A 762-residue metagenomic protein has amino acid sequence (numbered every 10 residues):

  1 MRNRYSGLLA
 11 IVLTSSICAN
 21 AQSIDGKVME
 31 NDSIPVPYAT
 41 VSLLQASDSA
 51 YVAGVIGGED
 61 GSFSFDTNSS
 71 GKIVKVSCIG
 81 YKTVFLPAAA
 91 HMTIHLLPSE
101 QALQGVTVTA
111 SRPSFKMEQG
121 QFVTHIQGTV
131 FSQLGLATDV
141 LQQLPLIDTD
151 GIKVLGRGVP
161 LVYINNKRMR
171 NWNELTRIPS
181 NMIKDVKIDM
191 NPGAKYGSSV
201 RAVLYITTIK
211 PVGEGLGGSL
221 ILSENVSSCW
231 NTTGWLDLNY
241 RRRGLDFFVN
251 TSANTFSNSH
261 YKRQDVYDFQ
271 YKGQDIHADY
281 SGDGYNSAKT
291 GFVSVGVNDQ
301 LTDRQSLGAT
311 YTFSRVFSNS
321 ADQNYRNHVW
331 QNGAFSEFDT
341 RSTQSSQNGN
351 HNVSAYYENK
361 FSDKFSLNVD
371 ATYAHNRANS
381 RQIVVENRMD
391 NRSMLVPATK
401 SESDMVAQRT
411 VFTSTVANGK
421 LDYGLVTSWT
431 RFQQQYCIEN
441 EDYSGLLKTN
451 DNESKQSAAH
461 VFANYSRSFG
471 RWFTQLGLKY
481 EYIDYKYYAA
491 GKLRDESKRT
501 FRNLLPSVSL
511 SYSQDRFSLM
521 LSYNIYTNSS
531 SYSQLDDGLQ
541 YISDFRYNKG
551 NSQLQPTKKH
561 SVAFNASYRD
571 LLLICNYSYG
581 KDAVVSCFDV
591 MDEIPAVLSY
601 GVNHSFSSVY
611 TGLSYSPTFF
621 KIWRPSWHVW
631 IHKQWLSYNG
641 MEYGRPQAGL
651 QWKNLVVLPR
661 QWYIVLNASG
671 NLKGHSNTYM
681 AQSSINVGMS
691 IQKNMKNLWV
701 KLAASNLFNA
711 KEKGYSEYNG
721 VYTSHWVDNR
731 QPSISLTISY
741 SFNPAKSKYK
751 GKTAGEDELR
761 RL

Functional and structural regions predicted by a protein language model:
S42-L44, S77-Y81, H91-V130, T149-D150 (+2 more regions): Short, acidic, small-residue-rich periplasmic hinge/interaction motif at the N-terminus of Gram-negative outer-membrane
L44-A50, I73-L86: A short, solvent-exposed loop/turn motif at the edges and junctions of modular extracellular/periplasmic domains
S47-S62: Short, acidic Ser/Thr/Gly-rich low-complexity loop/linker segments typical of extracellular and cell-surface proteins
A90-L97, T109, A137-V140, W172 (+3 more regions): N-terminal periplasmic accessory domains that precede and gate Gram-negative outer-membrane beta-barrel machines
T138-R170: Extracytoplasmic beta-strand/coil segments of soluble accessory domains associated with Gram-negative outer-membrane
R168-G193: Short acidic/polar hinge/loop motifs at secondary-structure boundaries that mediate gating or recognition
T290-S318, R341-A490, S511-M520, D570-C575 (+2 more regions): Face-selective signature of the C-terminal outer-membrane beta-barrel domain
E453-Q456, E496-R499, T527-K581, V597-V609 (+1 more regions): Outer-membrane beta-barrel signature, preferentially recognizing the C-terminal barrel domain of Gram-negative
